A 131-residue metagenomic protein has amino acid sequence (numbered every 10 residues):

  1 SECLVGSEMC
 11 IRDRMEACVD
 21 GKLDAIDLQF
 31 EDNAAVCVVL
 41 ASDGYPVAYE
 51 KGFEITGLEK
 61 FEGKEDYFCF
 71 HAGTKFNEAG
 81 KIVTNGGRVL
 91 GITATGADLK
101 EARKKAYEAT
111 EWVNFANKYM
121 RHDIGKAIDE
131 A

Functional and structural regions predicted by a protein language model:
S1-G6, C10-I11: Single conserved hydrophobic/aromatic residue that forms the stacking wall/gate of nucleotide- or nucleobase-binding
A17-A131: Peripheral (often C-terminal) accessory segments that flank ATP-dependent C-N-forming ligase machineries
